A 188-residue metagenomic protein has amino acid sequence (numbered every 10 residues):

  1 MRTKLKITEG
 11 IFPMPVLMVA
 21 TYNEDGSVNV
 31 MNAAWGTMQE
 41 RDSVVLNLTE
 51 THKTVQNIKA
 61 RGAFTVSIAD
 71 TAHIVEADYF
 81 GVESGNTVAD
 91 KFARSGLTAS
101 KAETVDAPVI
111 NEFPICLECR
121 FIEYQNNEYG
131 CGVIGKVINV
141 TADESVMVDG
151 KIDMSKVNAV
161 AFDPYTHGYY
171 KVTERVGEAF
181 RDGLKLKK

Functional and structural regions predicted by a protein language model:
M1-K188: Basic, polyanion-binding surface patches
